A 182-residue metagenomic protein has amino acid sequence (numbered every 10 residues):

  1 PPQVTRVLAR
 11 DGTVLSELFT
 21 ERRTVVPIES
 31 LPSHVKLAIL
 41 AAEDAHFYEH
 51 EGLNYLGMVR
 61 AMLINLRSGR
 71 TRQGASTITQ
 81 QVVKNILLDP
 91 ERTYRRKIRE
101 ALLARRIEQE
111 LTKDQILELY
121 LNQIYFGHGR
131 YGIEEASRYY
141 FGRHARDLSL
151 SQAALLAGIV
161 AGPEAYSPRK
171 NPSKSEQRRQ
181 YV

Functional and structural regions predicted by a protein language model:
P1, L18-F19, E51-L56, A75-S76 (+1 more regions): Short, glycine-/polar-rich solvent-exposed loops and beta-turns at beta-strand/coil boundaries
P1-H34: Terminal hydrophobic membrane-targeting helix
A9, A42-E43, I159: Active-site-proximal beta-strand/loop segments in catalytic clefts of secreted hydrolases
G12, D44, I116: Active-site-flanking alpha-helical
S16-T24, L40, A161-A165: Acidic/histidine-rich, surface-exposed loop or edge segments in extracytoplasmic proteins
P27-I78, Y131-F141, R146-S151: Flexible, acidic/glycine-enriched loop-and-adjacent beta/alpha segments that face the extracytoplasmic/periplasmic side
R70-V182: Non-catalytic, structured segments within soluble enzyme domains
